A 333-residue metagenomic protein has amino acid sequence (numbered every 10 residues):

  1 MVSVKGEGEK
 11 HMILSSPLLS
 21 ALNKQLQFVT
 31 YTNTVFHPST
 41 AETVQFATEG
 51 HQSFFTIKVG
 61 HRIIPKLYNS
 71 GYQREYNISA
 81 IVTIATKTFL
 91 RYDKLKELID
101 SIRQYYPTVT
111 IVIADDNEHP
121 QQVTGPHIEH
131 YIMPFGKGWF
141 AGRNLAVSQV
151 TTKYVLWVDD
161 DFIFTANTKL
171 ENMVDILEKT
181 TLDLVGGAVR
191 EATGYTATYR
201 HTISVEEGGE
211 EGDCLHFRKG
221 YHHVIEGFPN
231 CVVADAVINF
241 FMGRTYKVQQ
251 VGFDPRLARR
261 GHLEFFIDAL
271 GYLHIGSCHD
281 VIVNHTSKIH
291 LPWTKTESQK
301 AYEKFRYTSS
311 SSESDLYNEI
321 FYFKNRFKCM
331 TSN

Functional and structural regions predicted by a protein language model:
G8, F28, E49-G50, T56-D100: N-proximal low-complexity "stem/linker" segments adjacent to membrane-targeting elements
D100-V109: Short, acidic, metal-binding catalytic loop of nucleotide-sugar glycosyltransferases
M133-V150: Glycine-rich, basic loop-to-helix element that forms the pyrophosphate-binding segment of sugar-nucleotide handling
F140, G208-G243, F305-S314, N333: A recurrent flexible, glycine/aromatic-enriched loop bordering the glycosyltransferase active site that acts as
T151-T152, V237-V251: Conserved nucleotide-sugar donor-binding and metal-coordinating catalytic region shared by glycosyltransferases
V155: Short aromatic/hydrophobic "clamp" motif used to bind/position activated sugar donors
T168-E210: Conserved donor NDP-sugar-binding/catalytic core segment of glycosyltransferases
C231, D235-I238, V251, P255-N333: C-terminal catalytic/acceptor-binding lobe
